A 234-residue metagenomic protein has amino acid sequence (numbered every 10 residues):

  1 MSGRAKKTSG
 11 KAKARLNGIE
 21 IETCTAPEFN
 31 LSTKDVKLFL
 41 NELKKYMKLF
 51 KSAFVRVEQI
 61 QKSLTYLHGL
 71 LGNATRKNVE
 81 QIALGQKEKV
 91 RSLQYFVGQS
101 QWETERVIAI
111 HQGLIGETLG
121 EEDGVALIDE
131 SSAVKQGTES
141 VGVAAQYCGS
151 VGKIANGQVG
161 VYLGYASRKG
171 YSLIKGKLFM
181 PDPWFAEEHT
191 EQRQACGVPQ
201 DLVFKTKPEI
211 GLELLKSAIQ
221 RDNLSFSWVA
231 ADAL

Functional and structural regions predicted by a protein language model:
M1-L16: Short Lys/Arg-rich cationic patches that frequently serve as NLS/NoLS or arginine-rich RNA/DNA-binding motifs
S2, E20-L234: Conserved, well-structured functional cores that handle cations and Mg-NTP chemistry
